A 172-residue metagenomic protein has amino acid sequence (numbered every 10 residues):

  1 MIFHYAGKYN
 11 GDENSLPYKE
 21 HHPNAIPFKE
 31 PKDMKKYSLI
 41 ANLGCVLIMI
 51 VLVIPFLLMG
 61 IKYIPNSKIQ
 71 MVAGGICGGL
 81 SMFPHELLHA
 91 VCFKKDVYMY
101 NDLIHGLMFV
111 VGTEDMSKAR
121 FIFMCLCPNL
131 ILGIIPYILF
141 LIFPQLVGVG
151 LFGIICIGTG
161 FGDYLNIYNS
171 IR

Functional and structural regions predicted by a protein language model:
M1-G7, P84-H89: Extended hydrophobic/aromatic-rich secondary-structure runs
I2-L57, L107-R172: Metalloprotease/metallohydrolase-associated module, dominated by Zn2+-dependent proteases
F56-P65: Short, hydrophobic transmembrane alpha-helix segments
K62-Y63, A90-K95, M99, L141-L146: Membrane-interface elements of multi-pass transporters and channels
P65-M82, S117-F121: Short pre-active-site segment immediately N-terminal to the catalytic Zn-binding motif
S81-K94, P128: Active-site recognition of the HExxH zinc-binding catalytic motif
L88-D96, I135, S170: Active-site-flanking alpha-helical
A90-D115: Membrane-helix boundary/interface segments in integral membrane proteins
